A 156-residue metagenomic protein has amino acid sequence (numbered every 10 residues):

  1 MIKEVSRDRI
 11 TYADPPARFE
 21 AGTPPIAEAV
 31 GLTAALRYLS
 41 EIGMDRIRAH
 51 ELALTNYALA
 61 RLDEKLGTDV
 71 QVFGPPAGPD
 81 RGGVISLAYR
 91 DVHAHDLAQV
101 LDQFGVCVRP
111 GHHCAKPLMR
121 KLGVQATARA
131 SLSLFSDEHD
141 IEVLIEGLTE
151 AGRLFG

Functional and structural regions predicted by a protein language model:
M1-G156: Pyridoxal 5′-phosphate
